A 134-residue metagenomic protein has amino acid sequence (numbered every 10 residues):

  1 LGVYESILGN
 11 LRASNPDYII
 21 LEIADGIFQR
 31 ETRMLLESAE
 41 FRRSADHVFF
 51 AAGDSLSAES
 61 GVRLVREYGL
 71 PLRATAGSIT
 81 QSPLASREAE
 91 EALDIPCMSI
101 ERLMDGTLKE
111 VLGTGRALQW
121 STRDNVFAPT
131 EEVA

Functional and structural regions predicted by a protein language model:
G2-N10, Y18, I23-V111: Conserved catalytic-core segment of NTP-binding enzymes
N15: Short acidic/histidine-rich motifs immediately flanking catalytic phosphotransfer sites in two-component signaling
I100-L103, T107-A134: NTP-binding/hydrolysis catalytic cores, primarily Walker-type P-loop NTPases
